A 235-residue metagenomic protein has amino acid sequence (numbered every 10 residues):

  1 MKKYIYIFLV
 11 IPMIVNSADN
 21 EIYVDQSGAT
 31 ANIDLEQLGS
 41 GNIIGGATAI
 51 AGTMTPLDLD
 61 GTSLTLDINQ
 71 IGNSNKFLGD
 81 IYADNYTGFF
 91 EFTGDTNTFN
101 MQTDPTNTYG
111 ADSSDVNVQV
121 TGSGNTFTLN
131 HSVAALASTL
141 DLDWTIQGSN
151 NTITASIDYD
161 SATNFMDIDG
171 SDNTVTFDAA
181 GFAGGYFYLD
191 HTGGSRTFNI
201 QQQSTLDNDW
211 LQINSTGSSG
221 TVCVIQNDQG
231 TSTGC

Functional and structural regions predicted by a protein language model:
K2, M13-C235: Long, low-complexity, polar and repeat-rich extracellular regions of very large Gram-negative surface proteins
Y6-P12: Bacterial N-terminal signal peptides
